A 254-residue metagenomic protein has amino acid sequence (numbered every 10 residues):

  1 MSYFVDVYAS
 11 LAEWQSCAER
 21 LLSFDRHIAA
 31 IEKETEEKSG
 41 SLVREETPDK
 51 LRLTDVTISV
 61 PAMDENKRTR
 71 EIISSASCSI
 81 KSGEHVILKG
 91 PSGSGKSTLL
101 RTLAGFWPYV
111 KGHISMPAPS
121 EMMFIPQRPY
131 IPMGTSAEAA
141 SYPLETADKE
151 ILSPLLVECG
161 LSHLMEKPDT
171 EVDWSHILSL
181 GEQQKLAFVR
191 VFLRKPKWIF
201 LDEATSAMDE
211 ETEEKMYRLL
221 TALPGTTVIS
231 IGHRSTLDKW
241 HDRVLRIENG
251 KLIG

Functional and structural regions predicted by a protein language model:
M1-E34: Cytosolic ends of transmembrane helices, especially the final helix of ABC transmembrane type-1 domains
L22-I87, V110-A118, A222: Primarily ABC-family ATPase nucleotide-binding module
K89-P91: The feature captures the beta-strand-to-loop junction immediately N-terminal to the Walker
S97: Walker A/P-loop
A104: Helix-to-loop junction immediately C-terminal to a conserved catalytic motif
P129-D173: Conserved "ABC signature" C-loop
A139, T170-G254: ABC-family ATPase nucleotide-binding domain "signature/switch" substructure
